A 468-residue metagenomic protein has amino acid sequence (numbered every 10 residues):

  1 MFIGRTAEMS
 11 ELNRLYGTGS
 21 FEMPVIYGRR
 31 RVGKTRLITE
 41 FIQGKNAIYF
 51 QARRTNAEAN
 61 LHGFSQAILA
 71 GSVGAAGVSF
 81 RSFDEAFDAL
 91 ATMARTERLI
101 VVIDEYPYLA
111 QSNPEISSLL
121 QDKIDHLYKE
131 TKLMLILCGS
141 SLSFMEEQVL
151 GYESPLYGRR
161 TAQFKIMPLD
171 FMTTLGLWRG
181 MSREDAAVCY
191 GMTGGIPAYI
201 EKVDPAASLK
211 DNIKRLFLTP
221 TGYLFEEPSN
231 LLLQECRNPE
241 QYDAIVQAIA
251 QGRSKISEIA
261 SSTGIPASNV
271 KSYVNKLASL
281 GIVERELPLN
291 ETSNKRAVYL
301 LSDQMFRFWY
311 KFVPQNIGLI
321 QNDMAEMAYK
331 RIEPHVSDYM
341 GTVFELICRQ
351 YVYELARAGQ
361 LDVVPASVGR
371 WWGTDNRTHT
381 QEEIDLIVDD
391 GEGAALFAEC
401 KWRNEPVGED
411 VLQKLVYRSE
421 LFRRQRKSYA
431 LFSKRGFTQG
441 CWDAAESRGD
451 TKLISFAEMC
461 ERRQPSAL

Functional and structural regions predicted by a protein language model:
M1-K330: Phosphate-binding site recognition
L289, A297-L468: A cross-kingdom feature that marks ATP-driven nucleic-acid transaction machinery
